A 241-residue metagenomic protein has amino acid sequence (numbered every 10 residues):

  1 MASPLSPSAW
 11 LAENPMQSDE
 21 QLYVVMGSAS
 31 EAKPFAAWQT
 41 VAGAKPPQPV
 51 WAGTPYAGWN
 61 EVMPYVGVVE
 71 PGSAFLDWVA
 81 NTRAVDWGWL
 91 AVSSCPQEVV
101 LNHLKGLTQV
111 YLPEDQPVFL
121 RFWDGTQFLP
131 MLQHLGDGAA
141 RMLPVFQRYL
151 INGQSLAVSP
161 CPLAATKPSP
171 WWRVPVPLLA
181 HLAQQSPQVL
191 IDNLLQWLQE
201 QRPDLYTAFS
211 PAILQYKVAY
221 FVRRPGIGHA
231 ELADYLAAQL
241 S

Functional and structural regions predicted by a protein language model:
M1-S241: Terminal low-complexity "docking" segments
